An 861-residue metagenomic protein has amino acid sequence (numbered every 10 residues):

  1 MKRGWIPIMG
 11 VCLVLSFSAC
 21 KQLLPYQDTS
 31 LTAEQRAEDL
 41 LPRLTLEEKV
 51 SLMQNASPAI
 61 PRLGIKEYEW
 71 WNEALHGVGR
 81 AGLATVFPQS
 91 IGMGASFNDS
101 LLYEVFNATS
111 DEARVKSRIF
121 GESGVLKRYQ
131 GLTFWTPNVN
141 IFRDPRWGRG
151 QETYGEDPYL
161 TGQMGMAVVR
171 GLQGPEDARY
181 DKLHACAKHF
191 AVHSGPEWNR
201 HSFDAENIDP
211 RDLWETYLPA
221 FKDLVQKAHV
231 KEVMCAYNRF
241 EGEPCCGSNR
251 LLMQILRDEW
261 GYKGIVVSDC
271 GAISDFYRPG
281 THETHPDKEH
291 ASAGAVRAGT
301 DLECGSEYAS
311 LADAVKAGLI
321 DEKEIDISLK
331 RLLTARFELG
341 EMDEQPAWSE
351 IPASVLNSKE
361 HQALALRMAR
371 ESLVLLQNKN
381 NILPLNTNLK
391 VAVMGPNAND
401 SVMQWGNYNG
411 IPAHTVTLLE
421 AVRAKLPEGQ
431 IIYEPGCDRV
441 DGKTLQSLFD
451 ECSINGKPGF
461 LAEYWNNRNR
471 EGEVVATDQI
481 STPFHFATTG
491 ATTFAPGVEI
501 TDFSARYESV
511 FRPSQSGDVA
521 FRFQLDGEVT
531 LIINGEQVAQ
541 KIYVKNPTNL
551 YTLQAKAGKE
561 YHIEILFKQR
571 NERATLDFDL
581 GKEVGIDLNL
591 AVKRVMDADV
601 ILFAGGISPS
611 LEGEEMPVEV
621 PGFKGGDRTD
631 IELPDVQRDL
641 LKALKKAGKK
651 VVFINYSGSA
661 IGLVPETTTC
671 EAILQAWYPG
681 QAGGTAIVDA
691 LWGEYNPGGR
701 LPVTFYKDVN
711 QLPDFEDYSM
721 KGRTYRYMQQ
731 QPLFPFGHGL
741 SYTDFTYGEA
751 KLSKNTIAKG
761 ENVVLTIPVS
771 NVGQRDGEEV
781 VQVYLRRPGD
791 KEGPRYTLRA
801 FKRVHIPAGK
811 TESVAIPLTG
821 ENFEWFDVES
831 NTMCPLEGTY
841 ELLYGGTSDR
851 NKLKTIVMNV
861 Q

Functional and structural regions predicted by a protein language model:
M1-P25: Bacterial Sec-dependent N-terminal signal peptides
A19-F826, T832-R850, Q861: Glycoside hydrolase catalytic-domain context in secreted enzymes
N851-T855: Extracellular and select intracellular beta-sandwich modules with Ser/Thr-enriched, small-residue motifs on
